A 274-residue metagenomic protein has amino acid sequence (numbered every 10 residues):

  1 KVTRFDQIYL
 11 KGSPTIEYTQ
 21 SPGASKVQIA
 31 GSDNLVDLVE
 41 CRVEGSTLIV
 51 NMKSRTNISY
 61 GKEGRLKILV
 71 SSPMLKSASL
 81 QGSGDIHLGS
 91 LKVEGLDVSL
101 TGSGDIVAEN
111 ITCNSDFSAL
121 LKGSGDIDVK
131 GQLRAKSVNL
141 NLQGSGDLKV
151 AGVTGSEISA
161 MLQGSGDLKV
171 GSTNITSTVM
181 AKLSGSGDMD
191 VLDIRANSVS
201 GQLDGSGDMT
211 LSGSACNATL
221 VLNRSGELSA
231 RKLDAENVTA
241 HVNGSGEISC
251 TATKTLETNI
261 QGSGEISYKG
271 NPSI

Functional and structural regions predicted by a protein language model:
K1-T101, D105-K122, D126-N141, K149-M161 (+6 more regions): Acidic (Asp/Glu) and glycine-rich low-complexity loops/linkers that are typically intrinsically disordered
G82-G84, G102-G104, G123-G125, G144-G146 (+6 more regions): Periodic glycine anchor positions in long extracellular repeat architectures
L203-D204, S212-N243: Glycine/small-residue-rich hydrophobic helix-like segments
S225, S245-I274: Hydrophilic extracytoplasmic domains
